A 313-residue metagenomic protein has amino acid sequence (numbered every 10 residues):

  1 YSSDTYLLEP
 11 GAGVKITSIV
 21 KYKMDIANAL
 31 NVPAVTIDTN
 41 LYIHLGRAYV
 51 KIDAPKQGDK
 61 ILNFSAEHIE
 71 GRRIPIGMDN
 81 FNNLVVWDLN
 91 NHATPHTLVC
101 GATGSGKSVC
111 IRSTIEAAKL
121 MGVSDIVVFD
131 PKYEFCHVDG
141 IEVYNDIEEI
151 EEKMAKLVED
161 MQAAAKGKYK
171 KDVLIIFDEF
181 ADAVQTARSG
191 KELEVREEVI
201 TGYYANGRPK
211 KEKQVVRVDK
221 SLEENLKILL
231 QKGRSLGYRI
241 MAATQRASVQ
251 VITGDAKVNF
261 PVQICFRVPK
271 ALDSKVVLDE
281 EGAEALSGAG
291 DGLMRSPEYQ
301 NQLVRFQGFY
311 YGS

Functional and structural regions predicted by a protein language model:
S2-V14, S18, D25-N28, L41-D53 (+4 more regions): P-loop NTPase catalytic phosphate-binding loop
N28-A34: Short secondary-structure junctions
A34-L41: Short beta-strand elements
A289-D291: Tight coil/turn sites that cap or link beta-strands
Q300-Q302: DNA polymerase sliding clamps and clamp-related checkpoint/processivity subunits
